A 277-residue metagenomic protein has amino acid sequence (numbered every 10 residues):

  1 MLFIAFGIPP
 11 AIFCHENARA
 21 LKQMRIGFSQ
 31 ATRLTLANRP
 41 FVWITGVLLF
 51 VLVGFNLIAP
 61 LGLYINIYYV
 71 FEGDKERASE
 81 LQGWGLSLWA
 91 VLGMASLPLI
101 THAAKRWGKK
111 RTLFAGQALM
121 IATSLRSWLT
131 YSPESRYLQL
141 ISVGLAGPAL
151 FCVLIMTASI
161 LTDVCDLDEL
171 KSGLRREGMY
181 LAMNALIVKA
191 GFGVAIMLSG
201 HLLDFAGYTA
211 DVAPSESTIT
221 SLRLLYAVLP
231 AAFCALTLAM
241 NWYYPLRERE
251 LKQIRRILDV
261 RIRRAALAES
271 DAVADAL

Functional and structural regions predicted by a protein language model:
M1-L277: Membrane-embedded alpha-helical bundles of multi-pass transporters/translocases, especially carrier/permease families
